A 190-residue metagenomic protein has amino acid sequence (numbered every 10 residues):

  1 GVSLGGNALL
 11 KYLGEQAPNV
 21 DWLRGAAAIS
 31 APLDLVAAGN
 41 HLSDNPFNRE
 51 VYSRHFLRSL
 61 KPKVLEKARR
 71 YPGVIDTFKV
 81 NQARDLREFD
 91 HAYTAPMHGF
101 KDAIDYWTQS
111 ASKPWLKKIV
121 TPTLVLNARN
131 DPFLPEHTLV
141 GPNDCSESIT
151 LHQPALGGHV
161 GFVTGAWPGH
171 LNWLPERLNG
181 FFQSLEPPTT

Functional and structural regions predicted by a protein language model:
V2-P96: Alpha/beta-hydrolase-fold enzymes
D21, L116-V120, P142-S146: Short, conserved loop/helix-junction motifs that constitute active-site signature segments in enzyme catalytic cores
A27-I29, L124-L126, H152: Hydrophobic/aromatic beta-strand patches that form the interior of the parallel beta-sheet core in alpha/beta enzyme
A92-W115: Active-site nucleophile elbow and catalytic-triad environment of alpha/beta-hydrolase enzymes
K113, R129-D131, L156-G158: Acidic beta-to-alpha connecting loop that harbors the catalytic carboxylate
I119, V125-N127, D131: Short beta-strand/loop motif that positions the catalytic acidic residue of the alpha/beta-hydrolase fold
R129-T150: Conserved loop-alpha-helix segment in the C-terminal half of the alpha/beta-hydrolase fold that carries the catalytic
A155-T190: Catalytic active-site module of serine/aspartate enzymes centered on a nucleophile-bearing elbow/loop
